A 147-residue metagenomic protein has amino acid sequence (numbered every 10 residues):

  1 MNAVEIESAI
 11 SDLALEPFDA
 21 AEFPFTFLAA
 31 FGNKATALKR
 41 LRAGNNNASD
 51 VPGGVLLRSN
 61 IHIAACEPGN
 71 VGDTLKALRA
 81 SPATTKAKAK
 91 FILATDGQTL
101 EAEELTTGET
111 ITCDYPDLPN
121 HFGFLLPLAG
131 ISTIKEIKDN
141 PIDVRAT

Functional and structural regions predicted by a protein language model:
M1-I61, A65-T147: Short, basic/polar, glycine-containing "phosphate-handling" surface segments that engage DNA
